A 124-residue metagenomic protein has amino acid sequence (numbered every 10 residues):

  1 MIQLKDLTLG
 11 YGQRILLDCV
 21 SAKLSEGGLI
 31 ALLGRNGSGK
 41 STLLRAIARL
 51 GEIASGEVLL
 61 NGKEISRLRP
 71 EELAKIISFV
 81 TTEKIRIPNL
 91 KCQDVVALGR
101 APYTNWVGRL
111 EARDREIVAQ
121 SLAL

Functional and structural regions predicted by a protein language model:
I2, L17-C19: Conserved structural motif at the start of ABC-family nucleotide-binding domains
I2-G12, V58: Conserved beta1/A-loop at the N-terminus of ABC ATPase nucleotide-binding domains
V20-A31: Pre-Walker A (P-loop) beta-loop-beta motif of ABC nucleotide-binding domains
L33-R35: The feature captures the beta-strand-to-loop junction immediately N-terminal to the Walker
A48: Helix-to-loop junction immediately C-terminal to a conserved catalytic motif
G56-E64: Conserved ABC transporter NBD signature motif
E64-S78, E83, P88, N105-A112: ABC ATPase NBD coupling module
A97, A112-L124: Conserved ABC ATPase "signature" region
